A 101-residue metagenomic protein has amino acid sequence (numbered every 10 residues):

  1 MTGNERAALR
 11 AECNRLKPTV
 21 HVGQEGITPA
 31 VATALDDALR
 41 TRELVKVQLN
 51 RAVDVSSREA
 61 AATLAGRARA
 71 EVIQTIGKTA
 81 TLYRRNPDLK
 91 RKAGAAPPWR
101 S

Functional and structural regions predicted by a protein language model:
M1-S101: Positively charged, polar, low-complexity stretches
